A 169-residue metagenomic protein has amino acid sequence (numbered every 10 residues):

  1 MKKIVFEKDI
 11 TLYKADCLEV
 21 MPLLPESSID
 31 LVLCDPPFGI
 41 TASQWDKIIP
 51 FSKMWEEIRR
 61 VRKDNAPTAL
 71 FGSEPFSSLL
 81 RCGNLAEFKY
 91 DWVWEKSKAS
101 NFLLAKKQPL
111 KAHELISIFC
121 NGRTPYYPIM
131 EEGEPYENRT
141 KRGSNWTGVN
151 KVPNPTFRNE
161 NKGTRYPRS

Functional and structural regions predicted by a protein language model:
K2-S169: Core catalytic lobe of class I
